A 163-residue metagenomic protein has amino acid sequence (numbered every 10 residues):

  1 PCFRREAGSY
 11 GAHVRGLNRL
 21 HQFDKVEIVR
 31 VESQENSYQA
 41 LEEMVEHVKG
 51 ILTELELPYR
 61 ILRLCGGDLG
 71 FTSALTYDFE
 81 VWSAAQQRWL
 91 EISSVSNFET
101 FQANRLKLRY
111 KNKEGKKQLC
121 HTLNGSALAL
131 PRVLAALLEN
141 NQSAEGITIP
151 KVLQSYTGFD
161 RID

Functional and structural regions predicted by a protein language model:
P1-D163: TRNA-recognition modules of translation machinery and tRNA-sensing kinases, especially anticodon-binding
